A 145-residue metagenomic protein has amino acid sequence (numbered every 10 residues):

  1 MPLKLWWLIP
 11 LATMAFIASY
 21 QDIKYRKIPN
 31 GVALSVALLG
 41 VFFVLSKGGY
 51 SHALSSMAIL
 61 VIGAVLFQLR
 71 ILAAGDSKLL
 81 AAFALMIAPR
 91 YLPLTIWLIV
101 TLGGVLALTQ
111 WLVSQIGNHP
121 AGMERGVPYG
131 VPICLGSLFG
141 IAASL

Functional and structural regions predicted by a protein language model:
M1-L145: A membrane-topology feature that recognizes alpha-helical transmembrane segments and their immediate juxtamembrane
